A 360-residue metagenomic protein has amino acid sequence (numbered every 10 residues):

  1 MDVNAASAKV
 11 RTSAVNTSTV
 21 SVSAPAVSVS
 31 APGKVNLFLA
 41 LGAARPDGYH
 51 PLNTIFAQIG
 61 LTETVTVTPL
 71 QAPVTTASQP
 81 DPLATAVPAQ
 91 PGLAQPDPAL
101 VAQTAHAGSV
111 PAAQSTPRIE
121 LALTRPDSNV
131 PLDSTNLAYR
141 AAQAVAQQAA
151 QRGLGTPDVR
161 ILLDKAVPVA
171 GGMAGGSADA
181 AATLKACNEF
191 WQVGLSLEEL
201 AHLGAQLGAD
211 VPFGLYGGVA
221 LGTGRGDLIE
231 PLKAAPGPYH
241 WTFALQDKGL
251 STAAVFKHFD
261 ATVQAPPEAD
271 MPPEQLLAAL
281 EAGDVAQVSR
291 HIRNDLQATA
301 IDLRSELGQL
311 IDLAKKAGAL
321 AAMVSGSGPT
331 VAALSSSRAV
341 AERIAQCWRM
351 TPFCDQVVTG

Functional and structural regions predicted by a protein language model:
D2-V169, E189, V193-L195, A235 (+1 more regions): ATP-binding N-lobe of GHMP and related small-molecule kinases
A138, G171-E198, F213-L215: DPxDG-like acidic metal-binding loop motif
S196-Q206, I292, E342-Q346: Short, well-structured alpha-helical segments that form the helix of a local strand-helix-strand
Y216, L221-A321, S336-E342, Q346 (+1 more regions): Conserved, helical-rich catalytic subdomain that frames metal- and/or nucleotide-binding sites in enzyme alpha/beta
